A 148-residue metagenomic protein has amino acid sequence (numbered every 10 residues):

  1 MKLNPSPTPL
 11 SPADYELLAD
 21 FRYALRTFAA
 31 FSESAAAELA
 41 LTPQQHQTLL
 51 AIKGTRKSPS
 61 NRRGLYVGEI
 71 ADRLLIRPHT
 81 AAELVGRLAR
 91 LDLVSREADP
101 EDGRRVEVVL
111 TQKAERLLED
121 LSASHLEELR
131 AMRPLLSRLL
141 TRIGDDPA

Functional and structural regions predicted by a protein language model:
M1-L39, L91-L93, R138: N-terminal leader segment of winged-helix/HTH proteins
N4-P5, V85-G144: Charged, amphipathic alpha-helical coiled-coil/dimerization segments
L10-A13, L41, P59, L110: Residue-level marker of regulatory loop/turn positions in helix-turn-helix DNA-binding domains and in histidine
E16, D20, T27, Q47-G54 (+1 more regions): Pre-recognition alpha-helix immediately N-terminal to the DNA-recognition helix within helix-turn-helix or winged-helix
R22-L25, L74, L118, S122: Amphipathic, non-transmembrane alpha-helical scaffold segments
A30-R77: N-terminal helix-turn-helix DNA-binding core of bacterial DNA-binding proteins
N61-G64, T141-A148: Short, charged, intrinsically disordered terminal tails
